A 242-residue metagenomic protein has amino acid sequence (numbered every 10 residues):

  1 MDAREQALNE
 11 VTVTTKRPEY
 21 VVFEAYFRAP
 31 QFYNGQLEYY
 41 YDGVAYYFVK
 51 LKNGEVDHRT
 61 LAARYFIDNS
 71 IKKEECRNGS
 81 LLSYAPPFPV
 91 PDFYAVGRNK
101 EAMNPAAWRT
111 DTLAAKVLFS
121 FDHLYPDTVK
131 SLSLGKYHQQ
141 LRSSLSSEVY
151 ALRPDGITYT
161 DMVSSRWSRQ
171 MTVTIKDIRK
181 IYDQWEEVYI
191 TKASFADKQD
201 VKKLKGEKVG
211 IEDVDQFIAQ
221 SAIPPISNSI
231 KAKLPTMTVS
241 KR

Functional and structural regions predicted by a protein language model:
D2-R242: Surface-exposed, low-complexity/disordered segments and acidic/polar micro-motifs at processing/linker regions
